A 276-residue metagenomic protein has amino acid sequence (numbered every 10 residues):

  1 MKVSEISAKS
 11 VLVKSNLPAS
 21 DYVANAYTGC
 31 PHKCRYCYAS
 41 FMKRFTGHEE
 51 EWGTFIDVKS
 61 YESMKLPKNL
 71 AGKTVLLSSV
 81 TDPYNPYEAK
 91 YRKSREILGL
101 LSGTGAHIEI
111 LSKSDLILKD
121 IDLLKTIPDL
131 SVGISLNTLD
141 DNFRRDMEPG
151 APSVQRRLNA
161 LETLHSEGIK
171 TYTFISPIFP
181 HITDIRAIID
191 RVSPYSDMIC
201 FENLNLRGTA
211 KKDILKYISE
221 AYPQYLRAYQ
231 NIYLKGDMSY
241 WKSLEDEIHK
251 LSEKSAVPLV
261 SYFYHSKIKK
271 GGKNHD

Functional and structural regions predicted by a protein language model:
M1-S131, L139-N142, V154, L158 (+1 more regions): Conserved Radical SAM active-site core
K2-S7, V13-K14, H181, R186-D276: Auxiliary Fe-S-binding modules of radical SAM enzymes
T74-L76, H107-E109, D129-G133, K170-F174 (+3 more regions): Structural preference for beta-strand elements that scaffold enzyme active sites
V80-D82, K113-D115, S135-L139, S176-I178 (+2 more regions): Active-site beta-loop-alpha junctions enriched in small/polar residues
L100, L123, T163, E167 (+2 more regions): Alpha-helical scaffold elements within enzyme catalytic domains, especially in hydrolases
G150, E162-T183, K235-M238: Conserved strand-turn element in the central/C-terminal portion of the radical SAM core barrel that lines
